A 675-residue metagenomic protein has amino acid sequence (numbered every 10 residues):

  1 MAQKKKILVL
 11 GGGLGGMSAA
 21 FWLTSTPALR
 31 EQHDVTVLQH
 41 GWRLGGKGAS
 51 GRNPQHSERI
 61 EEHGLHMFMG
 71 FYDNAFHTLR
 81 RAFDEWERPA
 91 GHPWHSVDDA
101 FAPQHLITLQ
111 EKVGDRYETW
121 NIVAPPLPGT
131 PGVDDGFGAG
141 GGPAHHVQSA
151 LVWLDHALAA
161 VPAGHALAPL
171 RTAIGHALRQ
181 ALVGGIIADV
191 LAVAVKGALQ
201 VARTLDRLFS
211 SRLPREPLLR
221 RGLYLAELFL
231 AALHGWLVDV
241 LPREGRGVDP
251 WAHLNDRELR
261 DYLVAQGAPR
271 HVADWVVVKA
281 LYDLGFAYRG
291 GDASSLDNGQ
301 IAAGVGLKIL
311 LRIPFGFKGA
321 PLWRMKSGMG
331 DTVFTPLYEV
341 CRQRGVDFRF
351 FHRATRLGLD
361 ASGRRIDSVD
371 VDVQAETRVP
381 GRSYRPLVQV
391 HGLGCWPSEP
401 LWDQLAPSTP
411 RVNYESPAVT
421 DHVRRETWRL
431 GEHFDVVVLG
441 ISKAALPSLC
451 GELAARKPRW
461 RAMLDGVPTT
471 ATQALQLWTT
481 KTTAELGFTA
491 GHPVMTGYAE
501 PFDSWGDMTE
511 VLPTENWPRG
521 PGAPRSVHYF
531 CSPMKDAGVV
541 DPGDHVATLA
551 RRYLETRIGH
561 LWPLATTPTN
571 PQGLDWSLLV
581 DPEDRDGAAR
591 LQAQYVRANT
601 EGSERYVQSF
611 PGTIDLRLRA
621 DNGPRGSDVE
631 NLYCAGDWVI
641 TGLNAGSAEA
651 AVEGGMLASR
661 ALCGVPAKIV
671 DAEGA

Functional and structural regions predicted by a protein language model:
A2-G15, T36: Beta1/beta-strand and adjacent pyrophosphate-binding region of the FAD-binding site in flavoprotein oxidoreductases
A19-H33, V340-V346: A short, Lys/Arg-enriched amphipathic alpha-helix followed by its capping loop at the start of a domain
L23-A28, F83, L453, L662 (+1 more regions): Active-site catalytic pocket residues across diverse enzymes, especially alpha/beta-hydrolases
T24-R52: Glycine-rich FAD pyrophosphate-binding loop
H56-Q180, A188-R215: Dinucleotide-binding Rossmann-like beta1-alpha1 core, especially the glycine-rich loop that anchors the ADP
R88-F101, F350-F351, A667-A675: Short, glycine/acidic-rich hinge or "gate" loops at secondary-structure transitions that mediate conformational
A159-R424, R429: Active-site/ligand-binding neighborhood in enzyme catalytic cores
L237, R246-G247, K308-E339, H352 (+8 more regions): C-terminal segments that line or cap access tunnels to active or ligand-binding sites in enzymes and enzyme-associated
